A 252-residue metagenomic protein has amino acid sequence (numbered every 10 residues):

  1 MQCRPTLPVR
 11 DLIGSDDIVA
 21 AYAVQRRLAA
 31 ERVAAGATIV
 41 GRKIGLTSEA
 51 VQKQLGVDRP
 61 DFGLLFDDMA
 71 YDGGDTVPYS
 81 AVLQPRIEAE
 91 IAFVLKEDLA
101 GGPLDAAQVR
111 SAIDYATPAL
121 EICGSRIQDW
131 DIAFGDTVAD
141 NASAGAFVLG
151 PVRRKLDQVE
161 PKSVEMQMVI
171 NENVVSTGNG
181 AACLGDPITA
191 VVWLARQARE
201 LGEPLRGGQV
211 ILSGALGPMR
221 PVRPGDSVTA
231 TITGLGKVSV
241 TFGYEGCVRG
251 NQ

Functional and structural regions predicted by a protein language model:
M1-D186, S227, K237-E245: Catalytic-core "active-site belt" of small-molecule-metabolizing enzymes, emphasizing His/Asp/Glu-rich regions
L55, P218-T229: Short glycine/threonine-rich loop-to-helix capping motif typified by GTGT followed within a few residues by an Asp-Pro
L99, L216-R220, G234-K237: Short, charged beta-turn/beta-strand-edge "cap" motif at the junction between a beta-strand and an adjacent loop
T189: Glycine-rich, small/acidic residue-mixed loop/short-helix segments
G202-Q209: Beta-rich strand-turn-strand
L212-S213, A230: A generic structural signal for residues embedded in beta-strands
V248-Q252: Non-transmembrane, aqueous-exposed alpha-helical and coiled segments at domain scale
